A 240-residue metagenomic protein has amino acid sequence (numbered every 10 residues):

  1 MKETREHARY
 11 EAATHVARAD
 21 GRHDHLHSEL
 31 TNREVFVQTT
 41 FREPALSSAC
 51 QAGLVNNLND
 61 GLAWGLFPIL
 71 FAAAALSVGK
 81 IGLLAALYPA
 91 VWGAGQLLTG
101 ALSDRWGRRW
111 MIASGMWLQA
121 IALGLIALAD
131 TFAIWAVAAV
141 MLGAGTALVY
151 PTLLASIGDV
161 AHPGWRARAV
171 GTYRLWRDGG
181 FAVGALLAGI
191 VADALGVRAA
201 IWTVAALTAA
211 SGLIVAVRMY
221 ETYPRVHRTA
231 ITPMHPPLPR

Functional and structural regions predicted by a protein language model:
E6-A49, I231-R240: Juxtamembrane intracellular "pre-TM" segments in multi-pass secondary transporters
S48-A49, A133-A139: Short hydrophobic/alpha-helical segments at membrane-entry points of transmembrane helices in Major Facilitator
G65-K80: Short amphipathic helix-loop junctions that connect adjacent transmembrane helices in Major Facilitator Superfamily/SLC
P89-L97, F181-A182: Residue-level signature of mid-helix packing/kink "hotspots" within the transmembrane helices of 12-pass Major
G95-G107, A192-D193: Helix-to-loop junctions at the C-terminal end of transmembrane segments in multipass secondary transporters
W110-L125: Structural signature of the two symmetry-related core transmembrane helices
L148-A161: Intracellular juxtamembrane helix-capping segments at the cytosolic ends of symmetry-related transmembrane helices
I190-T208: A membrane-interface helix-boundary motif in multi-pass transporters
